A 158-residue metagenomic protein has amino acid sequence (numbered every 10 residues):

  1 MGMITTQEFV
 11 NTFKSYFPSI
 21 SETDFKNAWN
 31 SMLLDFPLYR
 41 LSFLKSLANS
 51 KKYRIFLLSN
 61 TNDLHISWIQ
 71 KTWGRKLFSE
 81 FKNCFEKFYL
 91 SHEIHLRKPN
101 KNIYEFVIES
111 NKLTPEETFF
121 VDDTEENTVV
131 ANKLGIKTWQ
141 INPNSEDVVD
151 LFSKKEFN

Functional and structural regions predicted by a protein language model:
M1-K26: A metal-dependent, Asp-based hydrolase signature
M1-T5, I66-T72: A short secondary-structure junction motif
F9-F13, W29, N62-I69: Hydrophobic alpha-helical core bundles mediating ligand binding, dimerization, or RNAP-core interactions
N11, K45, E105: Active-site phosphate/pyrophosphate- and oxyanion-stabilizing loops and adjacent acidic/basic residues in soluble
S15, T23-S59, K101, S145: Short, acidic loop-to-helix structural element flanking the phosphoryl-transfer center in phosphate-processing enzymes
Y39, H65, N127: Short phosphate-engaging motifs
N62, Q70-N158: Asp-based, Mg2+/Mn2+-dependent phosphohydrolase catalytic module
